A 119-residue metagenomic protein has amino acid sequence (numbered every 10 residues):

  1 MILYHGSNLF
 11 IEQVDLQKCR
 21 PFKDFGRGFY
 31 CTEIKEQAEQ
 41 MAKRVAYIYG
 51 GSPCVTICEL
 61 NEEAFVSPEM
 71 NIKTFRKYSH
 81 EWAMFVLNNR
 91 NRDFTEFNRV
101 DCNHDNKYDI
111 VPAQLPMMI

Functional and structural regions predicted by a protein language model:
M1-F29, E36-Y47: Glycine-rich loop/turn
M1-H5, F29-C31, C54-I57, D109: Ordered hydrophobic segments in well-structured contexts
K23-D24, Q40, R44-C54, E59-I119: Conserved NAD+-utilizing ADP-ribose enzyme module
